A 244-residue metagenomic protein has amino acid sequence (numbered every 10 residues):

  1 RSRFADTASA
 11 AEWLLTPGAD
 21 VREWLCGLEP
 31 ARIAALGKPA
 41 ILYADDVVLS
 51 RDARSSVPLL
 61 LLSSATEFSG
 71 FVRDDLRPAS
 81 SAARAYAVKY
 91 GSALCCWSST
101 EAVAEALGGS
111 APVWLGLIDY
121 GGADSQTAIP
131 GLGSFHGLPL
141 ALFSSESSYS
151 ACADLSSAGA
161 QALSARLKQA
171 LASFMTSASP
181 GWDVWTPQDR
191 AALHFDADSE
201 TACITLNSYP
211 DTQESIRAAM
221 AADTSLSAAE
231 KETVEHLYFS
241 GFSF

Functional and structural regions predicted by a protein language model:
R1-A8: Fold-level recognition of mixed alpha/beta catalytic cores in primary-metabolism enzymes, strongest
S2, A40-L42, A85, C95 (+2 more regions): Hydrophobic transmembrane signal anchors and adjacent membrane-proximal interface regions, especially in viral
D6, E29, D52, A222-E230: Helix N-terminus capping/helix-initiation residues
A10-Q161, S177, S243: Substrate-gating cap/lid region and adjacent catalytic-acid/histidine neighborhood within extracellular/lumenal
V47, G108-V113, G121-G122, S147 (+1 more regions): Alpha/beta-hydrolase-fold serine-hydrolase catalytic core, especially in secreted/extracellular enzymes
